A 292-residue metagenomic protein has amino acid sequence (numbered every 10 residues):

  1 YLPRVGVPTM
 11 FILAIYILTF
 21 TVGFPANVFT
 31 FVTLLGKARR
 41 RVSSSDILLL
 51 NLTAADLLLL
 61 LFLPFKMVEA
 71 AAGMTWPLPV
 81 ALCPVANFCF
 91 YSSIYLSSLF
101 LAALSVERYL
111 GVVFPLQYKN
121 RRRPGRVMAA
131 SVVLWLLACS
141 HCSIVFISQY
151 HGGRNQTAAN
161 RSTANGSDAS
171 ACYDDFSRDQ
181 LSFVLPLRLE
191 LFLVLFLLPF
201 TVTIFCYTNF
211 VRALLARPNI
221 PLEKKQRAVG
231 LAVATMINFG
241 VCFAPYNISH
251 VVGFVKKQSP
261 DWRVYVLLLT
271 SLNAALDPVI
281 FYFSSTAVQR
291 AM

Functional and structural regions predicted by a protein language model:
Y1-P3, A70-Y95, F114, N120-S131 (+2 more regions): Loop architecture of class A 7-transmembrane GPCRs
V5-I17, R40-L104, G111-R121: Extracellular TM2-ECL1-early TM3 structural module of rhodopsin-like
V7-K37, L58, P64, T201-Y207: First transmembrane helix
A14, L18-T21, N51-A54, P64 (+9 more regions): Hydrophobic residues within alpha-helical transmembrane segments of multi-pass solute transporters/permease subunits
F31, L35-I47, R108-A130, G166 (+4 more regions): Intracellular signaling interfaces of 7-transmembrane GPCRs
A54, N160-V184, L189-F196, T208-I248: Intracellular effector-coupling site of seven-transmembrane GPCRs, centered on the ICL3-to-TM6 transition
L61-P64, S140-I147, L197-F205, T235-V252 (+1 more regions): Hydrophobic alpha-helical segments of membrane proteins
V241-H250, Y265-M292: Seventh transmembrane helix
